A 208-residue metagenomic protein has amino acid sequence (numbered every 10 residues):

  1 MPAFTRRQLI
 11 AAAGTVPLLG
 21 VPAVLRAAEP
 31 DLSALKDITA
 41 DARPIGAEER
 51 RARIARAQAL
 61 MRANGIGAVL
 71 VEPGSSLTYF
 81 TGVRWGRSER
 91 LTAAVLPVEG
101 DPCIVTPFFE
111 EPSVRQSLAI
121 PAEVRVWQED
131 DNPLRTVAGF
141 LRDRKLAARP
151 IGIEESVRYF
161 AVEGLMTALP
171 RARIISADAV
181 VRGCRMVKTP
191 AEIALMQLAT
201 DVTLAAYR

Functional and structural regions predicted by a protein language model:
P2-A206: A composition/biophysics-driven feature that prefers long, compositionally simple stretches
